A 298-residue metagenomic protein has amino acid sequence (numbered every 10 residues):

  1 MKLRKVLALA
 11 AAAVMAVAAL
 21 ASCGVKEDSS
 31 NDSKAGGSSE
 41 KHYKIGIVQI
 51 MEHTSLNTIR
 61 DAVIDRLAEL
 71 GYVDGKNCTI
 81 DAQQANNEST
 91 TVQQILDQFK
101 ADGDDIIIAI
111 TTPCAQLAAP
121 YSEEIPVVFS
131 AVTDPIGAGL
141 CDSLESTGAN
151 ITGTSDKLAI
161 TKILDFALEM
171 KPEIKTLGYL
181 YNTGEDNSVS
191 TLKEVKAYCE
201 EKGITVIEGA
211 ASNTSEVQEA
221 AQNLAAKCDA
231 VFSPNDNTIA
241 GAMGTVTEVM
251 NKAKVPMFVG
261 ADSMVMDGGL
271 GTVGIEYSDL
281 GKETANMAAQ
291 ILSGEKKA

Functional and structural regions predicted by a protein language model:
M1-K44, E69, V73: Short, low-complexity disordered leader/linker segments with a strong preference for bacterial N-terminal type II
H42-L70, D81-T90, G184-S188, N237-T238: Extracytoplasmic "Venus flytrap"
I45, V63, T152-C199: An alpha-beta-alpha
T79-A101, G209-A225: Structural motif
A85-D142, D236-N251, V255-G260: Beta-alpha junction/loop-to-helix N-cap segments that form part of ligand/metal-binding clefts
P135-T176, I275-K296: Hydrophobic alpha-helical segments within soluble ligand-binding/sensing domains
L180, D186-V255, A261: Pocket-lining segment of extracytoplasmic ligand-binding domains
M266-G268: Small-residue-rich helix-loop
